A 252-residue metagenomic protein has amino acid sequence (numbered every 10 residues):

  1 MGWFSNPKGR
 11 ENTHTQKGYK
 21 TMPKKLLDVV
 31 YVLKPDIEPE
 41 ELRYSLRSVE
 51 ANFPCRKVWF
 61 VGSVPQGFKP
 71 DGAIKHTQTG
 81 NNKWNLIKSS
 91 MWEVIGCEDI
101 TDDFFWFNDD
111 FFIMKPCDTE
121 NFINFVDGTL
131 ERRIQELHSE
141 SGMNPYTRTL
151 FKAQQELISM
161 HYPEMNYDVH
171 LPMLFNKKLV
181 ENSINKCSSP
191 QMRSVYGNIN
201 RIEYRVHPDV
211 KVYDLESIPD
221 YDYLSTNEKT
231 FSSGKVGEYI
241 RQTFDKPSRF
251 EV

Functional and structural regions predicted by a protein language model:
M1-T21: N-terminal amphipathic/basic-hydrophobic helices that include classical n-h-c signal peptides and signal-anchor
Q16-N81, Y196, I202-E203, L224-V252: N-terminal anchoring/stem segment of glycosyltransferases
E38, Q66-P70, F112-C117, N121-I123 (+4 more regions): Short catalytic/ligand-binding loop motif for oxyanion handling, primarily in non-cytosolic enzymes, centered on
K83-E93: Glycine-rich, basic loop-to-helix element that forms the pyrophosphate-binding segment of sugar-nucleotide handling
M91-D103: Active-site nucleotide-sugar/metal-binding loop of Leloir-type enzymes
D102-F112: Short beta-strand-to-loop acidic/aromatic patch adjacent to the donor-nucleotide binding site
K115-M143: Conserved donor-nucleotide/metal-binding helix-loop-beta segment in metal-dependent transferases, i.e., the alpha-helix
N144-F231: Catalytic core and acceptor-binding pocket of nucleotide-sugar-dependent glycosyltransferases
